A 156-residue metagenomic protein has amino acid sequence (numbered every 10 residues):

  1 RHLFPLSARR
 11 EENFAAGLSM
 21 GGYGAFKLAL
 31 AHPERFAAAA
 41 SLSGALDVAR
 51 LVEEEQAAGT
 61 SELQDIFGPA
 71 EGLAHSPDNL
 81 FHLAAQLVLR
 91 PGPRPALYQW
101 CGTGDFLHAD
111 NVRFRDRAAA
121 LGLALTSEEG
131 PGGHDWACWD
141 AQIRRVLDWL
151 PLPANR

Functional and structural regions predicted by a protein language model:
R1-R156: Non-catalytic cap/lid and distal C-terminal segments of serine-dependent acyl enzymes
